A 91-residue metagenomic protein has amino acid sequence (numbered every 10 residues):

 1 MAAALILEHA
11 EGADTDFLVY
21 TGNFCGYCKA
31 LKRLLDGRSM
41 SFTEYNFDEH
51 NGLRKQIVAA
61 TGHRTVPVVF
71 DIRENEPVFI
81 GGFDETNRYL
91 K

Functional and structural regions predicted by a protein language model:
A2-T43: Local sequence-structure signature of Cys/Sec-based thiol-disulfide redox active-site neighborhoods
C25-C28, N51, I80: Loop/helix-junction capping segments adjacent to catalytic residues or to phosphate/diphosphate-binding pockets
G26, D48, N87: Nucleotide phosphate-binding site architecture
M40-R54, H63-R64: Thiol-based oxidoreductase modules, predominantly thioredoxin-like and allied folds used for disulfide exchange
R54-A60, N87-K91: Short amphipathic alpha-helix with an adjacent loop that forms part of the alpha/beta core around
T61-F70: Structural micro-motif
D71-K91: Non-catalytic, surface beta->alpha helical segment in thiol-disulfide oxidoreductase systems
